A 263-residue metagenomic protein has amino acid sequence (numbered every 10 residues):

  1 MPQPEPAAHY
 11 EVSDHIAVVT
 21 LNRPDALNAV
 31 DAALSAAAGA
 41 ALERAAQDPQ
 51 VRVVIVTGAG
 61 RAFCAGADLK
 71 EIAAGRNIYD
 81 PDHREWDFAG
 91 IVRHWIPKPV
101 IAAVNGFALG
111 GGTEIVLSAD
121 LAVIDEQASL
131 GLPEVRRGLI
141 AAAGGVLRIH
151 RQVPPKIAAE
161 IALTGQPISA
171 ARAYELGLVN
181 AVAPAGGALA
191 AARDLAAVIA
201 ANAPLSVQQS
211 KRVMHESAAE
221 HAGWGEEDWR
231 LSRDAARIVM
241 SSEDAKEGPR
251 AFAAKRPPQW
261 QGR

Functional and structural regions predicted by a protein language model:
M1-A59: Conserved CoA-thioester-binding segment of acyl-CoA-metabolizing enzymes
S35-G39, E43-Q47, L69-A108, W224 (+2 more regions): An acidic, glycine-rich surface segment that forms the CoA-thioester-binding/catalytic face of crotonase-fold enzymes
R61-A65, L109, G131, M214: Short, active-site-adjacent cap segments at secondary-structure transitions
A89-P97, A103, L109-L163, L176 (+1 more regions): CoA-thioester-processing core
V123-A128, A170, V179-R230, R237 (+1 more regions): C-terminal long alpha-helix characteristic of the crotonase
Q166-R172: Acidic, divalent-metal-coordinating active-site segment for phosphoryl/phosphodiester hydrolysis, typified by short
